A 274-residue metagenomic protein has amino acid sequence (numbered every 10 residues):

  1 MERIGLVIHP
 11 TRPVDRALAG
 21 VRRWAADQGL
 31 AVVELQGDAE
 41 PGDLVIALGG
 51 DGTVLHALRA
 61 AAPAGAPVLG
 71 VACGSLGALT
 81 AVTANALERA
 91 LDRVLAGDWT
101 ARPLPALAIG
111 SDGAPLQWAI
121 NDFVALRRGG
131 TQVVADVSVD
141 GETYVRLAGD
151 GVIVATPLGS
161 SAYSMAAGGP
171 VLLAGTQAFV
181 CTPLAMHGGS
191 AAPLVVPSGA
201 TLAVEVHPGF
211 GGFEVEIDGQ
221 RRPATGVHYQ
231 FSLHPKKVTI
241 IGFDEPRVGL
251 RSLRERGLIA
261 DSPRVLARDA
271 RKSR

Functional and structural regions predicted by a protein language model:
M1-L48, H56, A60, A84-T100 (+1 more regions): ATP/NTP phosphate-donor binding region
G50-T53, G74-L76, L158-S160: Short glycine-rich anion-binding loops that position phosphate/pyrophosphate groups of nucleotides and phosphorylated
G52-L58, S161-A166: Short glycine/serine/threonine-rich phosphate/pyrophosphate-binding segments that cradle anionic phosphate groups
G65-P67: Proline-centered loop/turn at the N-terminus of a beta-strand
L76-G151: Catalytic core of DAGKc-family lipid kinases
Q117, A125, G130, V139-Y144 (+1 more regions): ATP/nucleoside-binding phosphotransfer catalytic cores, i.e., glycine-rich phosphate-binding loops
R146-S190: Gly/Ser/Thr-rich active-site loops/lids in small-molecule metabolic enzymes that frequently grip phosphoryl groups
